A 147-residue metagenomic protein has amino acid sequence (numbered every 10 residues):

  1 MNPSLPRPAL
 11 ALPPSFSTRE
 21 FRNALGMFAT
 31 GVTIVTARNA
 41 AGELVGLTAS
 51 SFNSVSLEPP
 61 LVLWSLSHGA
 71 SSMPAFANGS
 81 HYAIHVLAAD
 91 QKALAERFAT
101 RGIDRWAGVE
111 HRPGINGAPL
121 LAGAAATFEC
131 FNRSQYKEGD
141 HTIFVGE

Functional and structural regions predicted by a protein language model:
N2-E147: Active-site-proximal mixed secondary-structure blocks
